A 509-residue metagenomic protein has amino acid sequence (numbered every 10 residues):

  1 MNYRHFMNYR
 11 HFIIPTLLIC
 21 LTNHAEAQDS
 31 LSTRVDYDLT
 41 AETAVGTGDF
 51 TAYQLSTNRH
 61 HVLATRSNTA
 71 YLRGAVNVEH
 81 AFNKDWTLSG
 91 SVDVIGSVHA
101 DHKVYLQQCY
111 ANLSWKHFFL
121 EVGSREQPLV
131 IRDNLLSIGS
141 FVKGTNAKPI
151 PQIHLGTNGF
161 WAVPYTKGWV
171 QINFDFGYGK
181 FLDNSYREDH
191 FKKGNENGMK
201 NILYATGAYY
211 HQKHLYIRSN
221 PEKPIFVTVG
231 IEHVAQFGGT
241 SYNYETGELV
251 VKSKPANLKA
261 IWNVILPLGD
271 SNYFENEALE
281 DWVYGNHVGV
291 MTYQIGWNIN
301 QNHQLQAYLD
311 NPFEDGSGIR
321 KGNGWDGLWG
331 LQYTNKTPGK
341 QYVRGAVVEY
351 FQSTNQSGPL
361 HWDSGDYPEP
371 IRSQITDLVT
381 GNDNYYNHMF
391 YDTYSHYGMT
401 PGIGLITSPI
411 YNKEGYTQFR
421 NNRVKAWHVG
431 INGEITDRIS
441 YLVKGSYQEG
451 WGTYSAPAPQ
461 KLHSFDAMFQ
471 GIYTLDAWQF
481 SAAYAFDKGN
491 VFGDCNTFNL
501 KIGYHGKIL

Functional and structural regions predicted by a protein language model:
M1-L31, G506-L509: Bacterial Sec-dependent N-terminal signal peptides
E26-Q127, N134-S137, F141-F160, G168-F174 (+1 more regions): Beta-barrel outer-membrane channel/assembly domains of diderm bacteria
Q28-D36, V78-S89, S114-F118, F160-F174 (+6 more regions): Short loop/turn motifs that connect adjacent beta-strands in outer-membrane beta-barrel proteins
A41-D49, V78-H80, V94-V98, W115-H117 (+11 more regions): Transmembrane beta-strands of outer-membrane beta-barrel pores
G48-S56, D101-V104, R132-G139, N184-I202 (+5 more regions): Outer-membrane beta-barrel translocator domains and adjoining extracellular loop/strand segments of Gram-negative
T51-T57, D85-S91, L129-G139, G177-K180 (+7 more regions): Flexible, solvent-exposed coil segments and beta strand-coil junctions, predominantly the extracellular/periplasmic
P128-G247: Internal, well-ordered domain-core segments that constitute the primary functional module of diverse proteins
F274, A278-L509: Outer-membrane beta-barrel pore domains
